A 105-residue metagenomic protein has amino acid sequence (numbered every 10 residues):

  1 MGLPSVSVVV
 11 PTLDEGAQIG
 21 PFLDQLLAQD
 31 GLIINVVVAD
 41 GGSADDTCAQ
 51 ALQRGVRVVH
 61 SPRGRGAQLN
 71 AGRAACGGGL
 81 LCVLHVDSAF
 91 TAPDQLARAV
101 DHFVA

Functional and structural regions predicted by a protein language model:
M1-Q25: N-proximal low-complexity "stem/linker" segments adjacent to membrane-targeting elements
A17-G20, D45-Q53: Acidic helix N-cap motif at the loop->helix transition within catalytic regions of sugar-transfer enzymes
D24-I33: Short, acidic, metal-binding catalytic loop of nucleotide-sugar glycosyltransferases
D40-C48, A89: A conserved acidic beta->alpha catalytic loop
C48-A75: Conserved donor nucleotide-binding strand/loop of the catalytic core
S61, L84-V86: Catalytic metal- and UDP-sugar-binding loop of GT-A-like glycosyltransferases, i.e., residues flanking the conserved
L81: Short aromatic/hydrophobic "clamp" motif used to bind/position activated sugar donors
L96-A105: Conserved donor-nucleotide/metal-binding helix-loop-beta segment in metal-dependent transferases, i.e., the alpha-helix
